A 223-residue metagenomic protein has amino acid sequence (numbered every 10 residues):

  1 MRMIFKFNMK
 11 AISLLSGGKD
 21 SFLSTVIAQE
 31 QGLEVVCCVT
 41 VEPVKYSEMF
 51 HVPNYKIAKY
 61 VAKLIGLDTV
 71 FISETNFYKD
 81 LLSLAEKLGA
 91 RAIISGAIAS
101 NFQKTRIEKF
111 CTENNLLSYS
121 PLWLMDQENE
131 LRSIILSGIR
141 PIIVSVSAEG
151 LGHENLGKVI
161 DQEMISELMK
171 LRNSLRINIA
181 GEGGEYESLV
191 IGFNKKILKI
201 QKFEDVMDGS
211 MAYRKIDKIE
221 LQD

Functional and structural regions predicted by a protein language model:
I4-V144, S174: ATP-dependent adenylation/nucleotidyltransferase module used to activate substrates
N8-K10, V61, I65-L67, R91-I94 (+3 more regions): ATP/NTP-dependent adenylation/nucleotidyl-transfer catalytic domains that generate, transfer, or process NMP-activated
